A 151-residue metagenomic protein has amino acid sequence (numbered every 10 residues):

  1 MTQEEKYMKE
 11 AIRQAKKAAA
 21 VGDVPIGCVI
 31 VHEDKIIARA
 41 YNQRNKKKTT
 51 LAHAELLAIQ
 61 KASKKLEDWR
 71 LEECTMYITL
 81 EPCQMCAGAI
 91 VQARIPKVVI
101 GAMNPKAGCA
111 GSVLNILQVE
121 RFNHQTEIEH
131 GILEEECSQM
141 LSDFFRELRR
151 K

Functional and structural regions predicted by a protein language model:
M1-V21, W69, P82-K151: Zinc-dependent deaminase
A11, A15-A18, C28, A38 (+2 more regions): Small-residue (primarily alanine) positions within well-ordered alpha-helices, especially packing/interaction faces
G22-I26, E72: Short, basic and Ser/Thr-rich N-terminal targeting/leader segments
I26-D34: Short beta-strand scaffold segments in enzyme catalytic cores
I37-R44: Short beta->alpha transition motifs characteristic of CBS
R44, I78, A102: Residues that line or immediately flank small-molecule/substrate-binding pockets and catalytic motifs
K48-A52, L56-V91: Helix-adjacent hinge/juxtasegments
